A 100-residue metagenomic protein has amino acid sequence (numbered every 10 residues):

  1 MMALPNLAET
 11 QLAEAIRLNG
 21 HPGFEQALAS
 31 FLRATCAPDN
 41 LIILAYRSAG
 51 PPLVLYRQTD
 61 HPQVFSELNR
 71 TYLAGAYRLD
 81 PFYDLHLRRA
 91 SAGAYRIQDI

Functional and structural regions predicted by a protein language model:
M1-M2: Non-catalytic regulatory/interaction regions at protein termini and inter-domain linkers
L7-N19, A29-T35, D39-I100: Regulatory input/activation interfaces that engage signals or partners
G23-F24: Soluble or luminal CAZymes and related metallo-dependent hydrolases
